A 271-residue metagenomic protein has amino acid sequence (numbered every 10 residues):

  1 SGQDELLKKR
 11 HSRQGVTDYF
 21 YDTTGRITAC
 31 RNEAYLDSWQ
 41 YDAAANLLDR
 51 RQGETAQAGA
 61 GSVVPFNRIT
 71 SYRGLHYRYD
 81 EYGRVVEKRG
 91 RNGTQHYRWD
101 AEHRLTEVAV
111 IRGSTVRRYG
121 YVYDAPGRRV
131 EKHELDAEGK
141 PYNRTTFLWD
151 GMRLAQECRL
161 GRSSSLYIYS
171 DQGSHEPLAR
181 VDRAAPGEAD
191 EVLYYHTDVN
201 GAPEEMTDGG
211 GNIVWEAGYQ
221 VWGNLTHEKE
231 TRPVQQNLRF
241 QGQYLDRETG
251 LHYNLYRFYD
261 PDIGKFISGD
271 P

Functional and structural regions predicted by a protein language model:
S1, L48-P65, R180, A184-L255 (+2 more regions): A motif-centric feature for acidic-aromatic and gly/ser/thr-rich catalytic loops and repeats
S1-E5, T17-R26, D37-R50, Q57-R68 (+8 more regions): Aromatic-rich beta-strand edge motifs centered on tyrosine
S1-G2, K8-Q14, T23, T28-Y35 (+9 more regions): Beta-turn initiation residues at beta-strand->coil junctions
A29, F66, S71, I168 (+2 more regions): Conserved beta-strand positions that form and line the central face of beta-propeller blades
I69, L154-A155, H175-P177, H252 (+1 more regions): Hydrophobic residues embedded in beta-strands of well-ordered beta-sheets
H76, E107, R153-L154, L251 (+1 more regions): Structural motif
L105-V108, L225, F266-P271: Blade-edge beta-strand/turn elements of extracellular beta-propeller and related beta-sheet repeat scaffolds
R112-V116, A137-Y142, R162, Q172-S174 (+2 more regions): Short, solvent-exposed loop/turn segments that connect beta-strands within catalytic domains and beta-strand-rich
